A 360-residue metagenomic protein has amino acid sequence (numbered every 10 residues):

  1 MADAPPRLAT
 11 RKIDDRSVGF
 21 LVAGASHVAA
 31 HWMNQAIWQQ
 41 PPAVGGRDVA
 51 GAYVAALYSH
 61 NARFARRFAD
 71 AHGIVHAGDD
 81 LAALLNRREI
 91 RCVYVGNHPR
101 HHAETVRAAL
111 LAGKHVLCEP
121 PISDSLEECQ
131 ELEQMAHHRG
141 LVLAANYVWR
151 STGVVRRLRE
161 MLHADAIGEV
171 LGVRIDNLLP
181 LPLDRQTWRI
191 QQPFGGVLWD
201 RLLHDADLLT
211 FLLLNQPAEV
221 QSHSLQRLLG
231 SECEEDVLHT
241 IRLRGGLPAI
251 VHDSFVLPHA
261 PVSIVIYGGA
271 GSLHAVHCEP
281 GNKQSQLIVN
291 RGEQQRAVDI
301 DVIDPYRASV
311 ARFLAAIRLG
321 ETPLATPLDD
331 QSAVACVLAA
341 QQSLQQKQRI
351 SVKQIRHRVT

Functional and structural regions predicted by a protein language model:
M1-H72: N-terminal Rossmann-like dinucleotide-binding module
M1-P5, D200, A206-P280, S309-E321 (+1 more regions): Contiguous beta-strand/loop segments that form the cofactor/metal-binding neighborhood of enzyme cores
M1-R16, C92-Y94, L141, A315-T360: C-terminal helix-rich "cap/oligomerization" subdomain common to oxidoreductases
V22, G78, C118, L143-A145 (+1 more regions): Hydrophobic residues in well-ordered beta-strands that form the structural core
V28, H60, D299-A311: Active-site loop of classical SDR/Rossmann-like NAD(P)-dependent oxidoreductases, centered on the catalytic Tyr-X3-Lys
W32-M33, N146-G153, P182-P217, E234 (+1 more regions): Mid-domain beta-loop-alpha active-site segment that forms a flexible, acidic cofactor/metal-binding surface
N61, H72-M135: Beta-loop-alpha module in the N-terminal Rossmann-like domain of NAD(P)-dependent dehydrogenases, especially those
S123-D184: A contiguous active-site-proximal alpha/beta segment in oxidoreductase catalytic domains
